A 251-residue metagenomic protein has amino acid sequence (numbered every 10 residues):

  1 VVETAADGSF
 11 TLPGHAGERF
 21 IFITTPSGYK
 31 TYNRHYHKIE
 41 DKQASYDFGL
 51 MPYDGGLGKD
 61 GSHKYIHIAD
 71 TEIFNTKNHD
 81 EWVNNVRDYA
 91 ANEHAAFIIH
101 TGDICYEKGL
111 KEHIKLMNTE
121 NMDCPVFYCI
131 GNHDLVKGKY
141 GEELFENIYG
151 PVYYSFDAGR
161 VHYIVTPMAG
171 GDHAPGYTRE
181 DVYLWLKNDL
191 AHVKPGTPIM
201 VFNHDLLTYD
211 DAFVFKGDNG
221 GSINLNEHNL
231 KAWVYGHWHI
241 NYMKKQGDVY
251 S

Functional and structural regions predicted by a protein language model:
V1-S9, P13: Short, acidic Ser/Thr/Gly-rich low-complexity loop/linker segments typical of extracellular and cell-surface proteins
G8, A16-Y29: A short, solvent-exposed beta-strand micro-motif common in secreted/extracellular proteins
G14, G58-D60, A91-E93, E120-M122 (+5 more regions): Extracellular/periplasmic catalytic domains that process cell-envelope and extracellular macromolecules
T25-S27, N33, K38-E112: N-terminal active-site segment of His-dependent metallophosphoesterases
H37, P52-G55, T71-I73, E143-V214: Conserved catalytic scaffold of divalent metal-dependent phosphoesterases
D70, G102-D103, G131-N132, H204 (+1 more regions): Active-site glycine-centered loops adjacent to acidic/histidine catalytic or metal-binding residues that shape
D80-N147, V152, D157-A158: Core catalytic region of metal-dependent phosphoesterases/phosphodiesterases, especially metallo-beta-lactamase-like
A91-F97, H173-Y250: His/acidic metal-ligating clusters that form di-metal
